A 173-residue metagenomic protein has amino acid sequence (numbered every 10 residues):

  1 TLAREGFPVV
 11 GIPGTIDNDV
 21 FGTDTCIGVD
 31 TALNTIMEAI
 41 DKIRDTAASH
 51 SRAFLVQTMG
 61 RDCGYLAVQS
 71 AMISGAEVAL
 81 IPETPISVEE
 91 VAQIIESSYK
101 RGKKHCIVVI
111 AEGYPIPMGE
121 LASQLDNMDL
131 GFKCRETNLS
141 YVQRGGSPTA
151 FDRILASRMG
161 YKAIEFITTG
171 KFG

Functional and structural regions predicted by a protein language model:
T1-G6: N-terminal glycine-rich phosphate/adenylate-binding segment common to multiple enzyme folds
P8, I27-A53, Q57-K133: Accessory alpha-helical/coil subdomains and C-terminal extensions that flank or cap enzyme catalytic cores
V9, G14, D19, T25-I27: Divalent-metal (Mg2+/Mn2+/Ca2+)-assisted nucleotide/phosphate chemistry catalytic cores
I12, A111-G113, L139: Glycine-rich beta-strand-to-loop/alpha-helix junction loops that act as flexible
T15-V20, I86-V88, Q143-R144: Short gly/pro/ser/thr-enriched loop/turn and capping motifs at secondary-structure boundaries
D19-G22, S49-F54, G145: Active-site-proximal beta-alpha loop/turn segments in soluble metabolic enzymes
G22-L33, G146-R153: Short beta-strand elements at the ligand-binding edges of bilobed clamshell
L125-G173: C-terminal non-catalytic interaction/assembly regions of soluble proteins
